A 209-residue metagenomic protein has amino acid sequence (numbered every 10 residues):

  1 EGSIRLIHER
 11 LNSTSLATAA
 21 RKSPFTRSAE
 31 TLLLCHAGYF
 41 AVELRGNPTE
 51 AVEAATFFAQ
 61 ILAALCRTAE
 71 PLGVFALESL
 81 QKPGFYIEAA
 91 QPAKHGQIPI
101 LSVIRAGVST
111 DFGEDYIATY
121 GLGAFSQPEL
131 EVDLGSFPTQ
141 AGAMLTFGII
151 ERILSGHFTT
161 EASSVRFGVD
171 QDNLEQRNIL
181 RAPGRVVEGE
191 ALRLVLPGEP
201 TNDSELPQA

Functional and structural regions predicted by a protein language model:
G2, L6-G107: Internal, hydrophobic cores of structured domains that mediate oligomerization or house catalytic pockets within large
L77-Q208: Aromatic/basic-lined ligand-recognition segments that form π-stacking hydrophobic pockets flanked by Lys/Arg to engage
